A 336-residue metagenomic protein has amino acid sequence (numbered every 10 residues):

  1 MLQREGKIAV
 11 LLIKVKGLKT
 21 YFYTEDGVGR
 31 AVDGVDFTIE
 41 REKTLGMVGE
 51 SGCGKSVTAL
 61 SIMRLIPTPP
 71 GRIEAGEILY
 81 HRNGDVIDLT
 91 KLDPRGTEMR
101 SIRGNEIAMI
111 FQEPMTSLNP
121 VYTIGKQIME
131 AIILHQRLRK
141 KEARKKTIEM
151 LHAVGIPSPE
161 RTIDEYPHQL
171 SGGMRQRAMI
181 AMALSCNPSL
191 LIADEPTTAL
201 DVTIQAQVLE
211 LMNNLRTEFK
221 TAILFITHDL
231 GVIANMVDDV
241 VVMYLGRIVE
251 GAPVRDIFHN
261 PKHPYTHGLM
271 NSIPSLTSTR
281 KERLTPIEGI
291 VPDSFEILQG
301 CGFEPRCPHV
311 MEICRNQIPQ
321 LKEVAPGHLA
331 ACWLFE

Functional and structural regions predicted by a protein language model:
E77-S101, R139, I257: ABC ATPase NBD Q-loop/coupling interface
L79-H81, D88, K141-R161, M270: Conserved ABC ATPase "signature" region
V86-L89, G96, E160, G251-E336: Short catalytic/signature loops enriched in Gly
E165-L170, M174: Conserved ABC ATPase signature
S185-S189: A short, proline-enriched helix->beta-strand linker immediately N-terminal to the Walker B motif in ABC-type P-loop
I192-P196, L200-E282: P-loop NTP-binding/switch modules centered on Walker-like glycine-rich loops
